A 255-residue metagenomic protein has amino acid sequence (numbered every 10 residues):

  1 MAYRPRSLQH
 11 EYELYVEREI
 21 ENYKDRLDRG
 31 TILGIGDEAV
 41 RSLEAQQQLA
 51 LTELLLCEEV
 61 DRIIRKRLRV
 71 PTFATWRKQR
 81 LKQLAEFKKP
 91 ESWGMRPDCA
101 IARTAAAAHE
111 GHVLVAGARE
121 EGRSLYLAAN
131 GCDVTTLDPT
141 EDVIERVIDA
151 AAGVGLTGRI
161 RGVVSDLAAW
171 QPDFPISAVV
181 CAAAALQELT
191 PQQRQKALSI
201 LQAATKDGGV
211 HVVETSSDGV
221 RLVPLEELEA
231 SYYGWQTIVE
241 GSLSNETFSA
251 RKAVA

Functional and structural regions predicted by a protein language model:
M1-S92: N-terminal accessory regions of S-adenosyl-L-methionine
E91-G111: Conserved alpha-helix/loop element of class I SAM-dependent methyltransferases that forms part of the SAM/SAH-binding
H109-R119: Conserved class I S-adenosyl-L-methionine
E120-C132: Conserved SAM-binding loop of SAM-dependent methyltransferases across substrates and taxa, primarily the Class I
T140-D142: Conserved SAM/SAH-binding beta-strand->alpha-helix loop
W170-V179: A short acidic, Gly/Pro-enriched loop at the edge of an enzyme's catalytic core that lines a small-molecule cofactor
Q187-L201: A short, conserved alpha-helix within the catalytic core of class I
D207-S217: Conserved beta-strand signature within the Rossmann-like core of class I S-adenosyl-L-methionine
